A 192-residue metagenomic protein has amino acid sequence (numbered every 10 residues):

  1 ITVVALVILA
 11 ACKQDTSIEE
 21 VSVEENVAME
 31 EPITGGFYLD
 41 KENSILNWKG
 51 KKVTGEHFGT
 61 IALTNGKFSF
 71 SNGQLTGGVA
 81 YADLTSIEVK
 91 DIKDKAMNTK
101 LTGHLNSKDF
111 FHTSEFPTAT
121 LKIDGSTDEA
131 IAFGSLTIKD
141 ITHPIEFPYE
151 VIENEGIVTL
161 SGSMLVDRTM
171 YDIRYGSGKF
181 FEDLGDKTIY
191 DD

Functional and structural regions predicted by a protein language model:
I1-A10: Sec-dependent bacterial lipoprotein signal peptides
C12-D192: Low-complexity, acidic/polar, glycine-enriched regions of mature
